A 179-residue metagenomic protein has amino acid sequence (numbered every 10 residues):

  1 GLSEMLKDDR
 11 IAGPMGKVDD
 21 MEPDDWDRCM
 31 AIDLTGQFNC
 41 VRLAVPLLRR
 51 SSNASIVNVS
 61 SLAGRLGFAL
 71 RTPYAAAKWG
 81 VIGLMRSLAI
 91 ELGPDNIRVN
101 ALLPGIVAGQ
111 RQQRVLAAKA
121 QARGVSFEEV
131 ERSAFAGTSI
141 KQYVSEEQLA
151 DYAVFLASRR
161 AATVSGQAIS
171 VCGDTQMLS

Functional and structural regions predicted by a protein language model:
S3, M15, L66, Q142 (+1 more regions): Short C-terminal tail/terminal secondary-structure segment of NAD(P)H-dependent dehydrogenase/reductase domains
K17-V18, E22-D27, A134: Substrate-binding pocket helix/loop in short-chain dehydrogenase/reductase
M21, G67-A75, S87, V115: Active-site loop-to-helix junction immediately N-terminal to the catalytic Tyr of the SDR YXXXK motif in Rossmann-fold
V41, A77, M85: Active-site helix of classical SDR
S61: Residue(s) in the substrate-gating loop at a strand-loop-helix junction that position the organic substrate next
G93, R98, V164-G166: Short, small/polar-rich loop/turn modules that mediate ligand/substrate recognition or access, typified
A101, V125-V164, V171-G173: C-terminal helical subdomain
